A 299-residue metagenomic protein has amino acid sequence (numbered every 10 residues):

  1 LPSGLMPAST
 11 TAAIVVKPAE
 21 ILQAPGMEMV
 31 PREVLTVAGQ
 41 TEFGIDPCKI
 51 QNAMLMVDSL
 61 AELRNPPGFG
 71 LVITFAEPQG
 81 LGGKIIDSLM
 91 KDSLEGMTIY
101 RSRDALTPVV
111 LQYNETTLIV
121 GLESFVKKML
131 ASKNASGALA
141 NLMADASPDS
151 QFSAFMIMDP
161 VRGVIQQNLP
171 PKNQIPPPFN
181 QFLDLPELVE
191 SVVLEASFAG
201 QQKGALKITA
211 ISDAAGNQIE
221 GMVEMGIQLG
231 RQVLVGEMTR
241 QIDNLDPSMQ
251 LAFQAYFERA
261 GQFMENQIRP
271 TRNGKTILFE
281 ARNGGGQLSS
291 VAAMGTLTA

Functional and structural regions predicted by a protein language model:
P2-S3, A12-I21, P25-M54, K91-Q201 (+3 more regions): An internal, short helix-loop-strand segment that often contains or flanks glycine-aspartate motifs
S9-A12, P67-F69, N114-T116, Q202-G204 (+2 more regions): Envelope-exposed proteins and targeting segments
Q23-P25, P78-I85, D213-E220, L288-S289: Short, conserved charged micro-motifs
Q51-E77, Q202-S212: A short acidic-to-branched-hydrophobic micro-motif
P67-F69, Q79-L89, K203-G204, E224: Beta-strand-dominated lipid-handling architectures at cellular/organellar boundaries
D87-M97, N266-P270: Short secondary-structure junctions
F198-G200, A210-A214, N283-G285: Beta-strand elements of well-folded, non-transmembrane domains
Q241-A299: A cross-kingdom marker for long, charged
